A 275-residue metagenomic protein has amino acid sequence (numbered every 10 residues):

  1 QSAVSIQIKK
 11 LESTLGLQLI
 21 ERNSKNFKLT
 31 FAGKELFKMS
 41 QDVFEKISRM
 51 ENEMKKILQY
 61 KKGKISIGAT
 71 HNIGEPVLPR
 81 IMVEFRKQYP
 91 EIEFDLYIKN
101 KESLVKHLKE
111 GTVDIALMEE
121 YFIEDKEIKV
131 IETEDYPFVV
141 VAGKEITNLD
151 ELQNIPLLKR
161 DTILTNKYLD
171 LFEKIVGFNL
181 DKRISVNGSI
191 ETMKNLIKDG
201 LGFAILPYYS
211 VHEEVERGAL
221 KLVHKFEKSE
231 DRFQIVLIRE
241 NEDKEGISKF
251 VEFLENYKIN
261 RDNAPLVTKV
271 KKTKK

Functional and structural regions predicted by a protein language model:
E12-F31: A short LG(V/I)-centered, amphipathic sequence patch enriched for acidic residue(s) preceding the LG motif
T14-L15, L36-L58: Alpha-helical linker/hinge and terminal dimerization helices associated with HTH transcriptional regulators
K62-I123: Central regulatory/effector-binding core of bacterial HTH transcription factors
N100-V105, K109-T112, F178-V223, E227-S229: Hydrophobic hinge/microswitch elements
I128-N166: Flexible hinge/capping segments at coil-to-helix
P156-N179, K244, V251, N260-V270: Secondary-structure junction motif
V223-P265: A late-sequence structural motif
